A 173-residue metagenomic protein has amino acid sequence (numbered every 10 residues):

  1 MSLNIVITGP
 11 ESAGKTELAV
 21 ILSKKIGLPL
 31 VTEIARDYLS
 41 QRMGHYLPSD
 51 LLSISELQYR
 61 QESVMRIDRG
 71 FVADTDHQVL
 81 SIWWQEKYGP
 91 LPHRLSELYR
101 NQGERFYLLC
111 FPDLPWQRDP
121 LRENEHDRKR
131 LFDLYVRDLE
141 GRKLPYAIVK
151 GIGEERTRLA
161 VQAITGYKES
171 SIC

Functional and structural regions predicted by a protein language model:
S2-N4: Pre-Walker A (Motif I) flank of P-loop NTPase domains
I7: Hydrophobic anchor at the beta1->P-loop junction of P-loop NTPases
E11: The conserved Walker
K15: Conserved lysine of the Walker
V20-S63: Conserved substrate/cofactor phosphate-moiety recognition/catalytic segment in nucleotide-dependent phosphotransferases
H45-P90: Conserved nucleotide-sensing/catalytic segment adjacent to the nucleotide-binding pocket in NTP-handling enzymes
Y88-Q162, K168: A glycine- and Lys/Arg-enriched "phosphate-lid" helix/loop adjacent to the NTP-binding pocket of small-molecule kinases
